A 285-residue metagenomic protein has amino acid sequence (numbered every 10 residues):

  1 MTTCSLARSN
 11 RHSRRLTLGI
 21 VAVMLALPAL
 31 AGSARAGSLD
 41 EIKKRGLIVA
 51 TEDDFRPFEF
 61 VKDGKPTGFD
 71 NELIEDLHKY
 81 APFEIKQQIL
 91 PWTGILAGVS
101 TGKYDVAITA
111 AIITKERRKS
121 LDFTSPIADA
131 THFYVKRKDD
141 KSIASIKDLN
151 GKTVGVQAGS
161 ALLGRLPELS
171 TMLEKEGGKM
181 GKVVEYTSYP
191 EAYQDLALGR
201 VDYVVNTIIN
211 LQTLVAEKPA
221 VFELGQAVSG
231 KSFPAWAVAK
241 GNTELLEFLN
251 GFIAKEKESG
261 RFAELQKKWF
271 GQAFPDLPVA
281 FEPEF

Functional and structural regions predicted by a protein language model:
A36-A110, K119, F248-L249, E256-S259 (+1 more regions): Extracytoplasmic small-molecule ligand-binding "clamshell" domains of the periplasmic binding protein/Venus flytrap
L39-D40, R137-V154: Flexible hinge/capping segments at coil-to-helix
R45-D53, I146-L163: Short loop->beta-strand "edge-of-pocket" segments that line small-molecule binding or catalytic clefts across diverse
L47-I48, P82-E84, S100-T109, K152-T153 (+3 more regions): Alpha-to-beta junction loops
D53, R117, A128-K136, Q212-A254 (+1 more regions): Periplasmic-binding protein-like
V61, I74-F83, L162-E185, V215-P219: Ligand-binding cleft/hinge of the Venus flytrap
K86-A97, K141, K179-Q194, G230-S232: Short helix-initiation/N-cap motifs at beta->coil->alpha
G94, A110-K119, R165-M172, P190 (+1 more regions): A ligand-binding cleft/hinge motif common to bilobed small-molecule-binding domains
